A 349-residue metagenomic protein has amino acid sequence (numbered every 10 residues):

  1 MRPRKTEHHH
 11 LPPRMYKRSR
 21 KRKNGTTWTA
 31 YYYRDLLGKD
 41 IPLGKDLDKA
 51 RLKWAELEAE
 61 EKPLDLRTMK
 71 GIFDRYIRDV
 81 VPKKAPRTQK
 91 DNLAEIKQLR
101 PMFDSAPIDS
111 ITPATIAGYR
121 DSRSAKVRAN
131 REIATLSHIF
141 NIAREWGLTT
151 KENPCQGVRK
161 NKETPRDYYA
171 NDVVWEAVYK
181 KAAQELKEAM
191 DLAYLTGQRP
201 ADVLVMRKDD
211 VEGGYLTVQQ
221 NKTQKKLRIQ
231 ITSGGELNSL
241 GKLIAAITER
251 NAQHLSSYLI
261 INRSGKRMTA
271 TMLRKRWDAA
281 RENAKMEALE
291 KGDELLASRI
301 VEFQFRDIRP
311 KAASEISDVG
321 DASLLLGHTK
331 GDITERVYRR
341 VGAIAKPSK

Functional and structural regions predicted by a protein language model:
M1-R75, S110, G118, N141 (+1 more regions): Basic/aromatic DNA-contact patch characteristic of tyrosine site-specific recombinases
K23-T26, P42, D65, R78-I142 (+3 more regions): N-terminal core-binding DNA-recognition domain of tyrosine site-specific recombinases/integrases
P42-L43, T223-A246, L255-A279: C-terminal catalytic core of Y-nucleophile DNA break-rejoin enzymes
D109, T149-K151, N161-K181, T223-L237 (+1 more regions): DNA breakage-rejoining catalytic core of tyrosine-based enzymes
I111, A270, R274, E290-S317 (+1 more regions): Short basic/aromatic active-site micro-motif
V127, E145, K187-D191, L195 (+2 more regions): C-terminal catalytic core of tyrosine-transesterase DNA break-rejoin enzymes
G157, D172-V173, T196, A201 (+1 more regions): Conserved tyrosine-mediated DNA breakage-rejoining catalytic core shared by Y-recombinases
D209-Y215, D318-Y338: Short, polar N-cap/turn motifs at the start of nucleic acid-interacting alpha helices
